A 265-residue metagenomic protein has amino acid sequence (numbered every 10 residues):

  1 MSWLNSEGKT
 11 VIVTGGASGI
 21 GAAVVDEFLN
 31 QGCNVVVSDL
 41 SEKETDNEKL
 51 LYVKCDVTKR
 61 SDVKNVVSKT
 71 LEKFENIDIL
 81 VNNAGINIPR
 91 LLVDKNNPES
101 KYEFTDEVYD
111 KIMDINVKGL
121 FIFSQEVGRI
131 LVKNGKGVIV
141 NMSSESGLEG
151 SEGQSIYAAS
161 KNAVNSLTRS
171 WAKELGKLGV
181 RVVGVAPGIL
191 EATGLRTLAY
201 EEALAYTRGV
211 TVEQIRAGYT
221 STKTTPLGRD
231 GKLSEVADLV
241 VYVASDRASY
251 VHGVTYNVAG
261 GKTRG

Functional and structural regions predicted by a protein language model:
S2-N5, E149, R229, L239-V241 (+2 more regions): Short C-terminal tail/terminal secondary-structure segment of NAD(P)H-dependent dehydrogenase/reductase domains
W3-N34: Canonical Rossmann dinucleotide-binding motif of NAD(H)/NADP(H)-dependent dehydrogenases/reductases, specifically
L91-D110, S221: Substrate-binding pocket helix/loop in short-chain dehydrogenase/reductase
S124, S160, T168: Active-site helix of classical SDR
R129, K173-E174, S249: Alpha-helical segment proximal to the catalytic Tyr-Lys
S144: Residue(s) in the substrate-gating loop at a strand-loop-helix junction that position the organic substrate next
G176, R181, V251-G253: Short, small/polar-rich loop/turn modules that mediate ligand/substrate recognition or access, typified
